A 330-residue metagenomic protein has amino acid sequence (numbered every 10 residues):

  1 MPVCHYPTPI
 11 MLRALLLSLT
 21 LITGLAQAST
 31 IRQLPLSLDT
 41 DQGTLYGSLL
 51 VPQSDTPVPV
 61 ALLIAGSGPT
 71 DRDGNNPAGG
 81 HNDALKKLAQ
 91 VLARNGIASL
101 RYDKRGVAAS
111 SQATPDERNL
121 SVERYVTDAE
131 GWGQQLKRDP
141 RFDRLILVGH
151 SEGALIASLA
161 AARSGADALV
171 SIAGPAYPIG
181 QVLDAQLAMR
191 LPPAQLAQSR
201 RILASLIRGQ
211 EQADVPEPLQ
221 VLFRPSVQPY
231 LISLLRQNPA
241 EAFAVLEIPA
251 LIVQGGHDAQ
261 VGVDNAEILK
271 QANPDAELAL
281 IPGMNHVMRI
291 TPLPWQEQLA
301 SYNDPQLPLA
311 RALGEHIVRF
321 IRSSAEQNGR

Functional and structural regions predicted by a protein language model:
S29-T56: N-terminal cap/lid segment of alpha/beta-hydrolase-fold proteins
D55-P57, A61-L92: Short, surface-exposed "cap/lid" segments of acyl-processing enzymes
A84, E117-R138: Alpha/beta-hydrolase active-site loop
A84-S111: Conserved alpha/beta-hydrolase
Q134-M189: Primarily recognizes the serine-hydrolase "nucleophile elbow" in alpha/beta-hydrolase and SGNH/GDSL folds
V170-E241: Accessory cap/linker subdomain of secreted extracellular hydrolases
L246, I252-Q254: Short beta-strand/loop motif that positions the catalytic acidic residue of the alpha/beta-hydrolase fold
V287, L293-R330: Catalytic active-site module of serine/aspartate enzymes centered on a nucleophile-bearing elbow/loop
